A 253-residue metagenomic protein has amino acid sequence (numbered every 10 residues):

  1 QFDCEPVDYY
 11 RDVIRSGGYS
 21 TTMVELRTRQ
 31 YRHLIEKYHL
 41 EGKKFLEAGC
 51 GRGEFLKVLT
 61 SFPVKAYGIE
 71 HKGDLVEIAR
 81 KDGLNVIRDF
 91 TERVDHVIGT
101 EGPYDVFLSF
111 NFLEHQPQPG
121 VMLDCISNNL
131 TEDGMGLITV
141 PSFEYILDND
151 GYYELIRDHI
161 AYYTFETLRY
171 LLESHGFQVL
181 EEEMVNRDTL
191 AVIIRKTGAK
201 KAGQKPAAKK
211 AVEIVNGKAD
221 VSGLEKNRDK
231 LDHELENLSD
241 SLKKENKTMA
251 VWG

Functional and structural regions predicted by a protein language model:
F2-D74, I78, I156, A161 (+2 more regions): Extended interfacial segments that mediate partner engagement and assembly in macromolecular machines
R32-D150, Y162-F177, I194-K196: Conserved SAM-binding loop
H33-L34, I193-W252: Hydrophobic, well-ordered beta-alpha structural blocks that scaffold small-molecule cofactor pockets
V94-V97, V179-E181, N237-D240: Generic recognition of flexible, low-complexity loop/linker segments
Y153: Anion-coordinating catalytic cores for phosphoryl-, nucleotidyl-, and glycosidic chemistry
I160-Y163, E183-M184: Extended, H/D-rich, highly charged conserved domains that either
F177-R187: Conserved S-adenosyl-L-methionine
D188-V192: Short hydrophobic/aromatic beta-strand or adjacent loop that forms the aromatic wall/cage of a ligand/substrate-binding
